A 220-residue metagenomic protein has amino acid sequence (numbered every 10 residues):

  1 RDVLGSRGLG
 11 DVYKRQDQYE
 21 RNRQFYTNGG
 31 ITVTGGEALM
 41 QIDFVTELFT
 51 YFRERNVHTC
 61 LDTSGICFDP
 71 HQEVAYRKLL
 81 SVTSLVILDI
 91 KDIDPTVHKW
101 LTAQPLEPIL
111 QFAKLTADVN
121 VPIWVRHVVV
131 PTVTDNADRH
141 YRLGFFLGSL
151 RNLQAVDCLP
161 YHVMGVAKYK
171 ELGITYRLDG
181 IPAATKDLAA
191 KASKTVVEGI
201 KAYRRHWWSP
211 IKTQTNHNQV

Functional and structural regions predicted by a protein language model:
D2-Y13: Single conserved hydrophobic/aromatic residue that forms the stacking wall/gate of nucleotide- or nucleobase-binding
L4, L61, S81, I211-T213: A detector of low-complexity, intrinsically disordered, Ser/Thr/Gly/Pro/Ala-rich segments
D11, L61, C67-P70, P182-K186: General structural signal for secondary-structure boundaries
D11-R21: Short, solvent-exposed linear motifs at loop/edge-of-secondary-structure regions
Q16, W124, V129-V220: Auxiliary Fe-S-binding modules of radical SAM enzymes
Y19-M164, E171: Conserved AdoMet/S-adenosylmethionine-binding subsite of the radical SAM
